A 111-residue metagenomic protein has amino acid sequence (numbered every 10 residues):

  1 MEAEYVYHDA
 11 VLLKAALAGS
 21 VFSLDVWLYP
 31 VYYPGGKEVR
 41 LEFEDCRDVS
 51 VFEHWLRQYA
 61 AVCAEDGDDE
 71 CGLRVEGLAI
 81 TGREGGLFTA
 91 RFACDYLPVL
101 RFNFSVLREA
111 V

Functional and structural regions predicted by a protein language model:
M1-V111: Surface-exposed, interaction-prone regions used to assemble/regulate multi-protein complexes
